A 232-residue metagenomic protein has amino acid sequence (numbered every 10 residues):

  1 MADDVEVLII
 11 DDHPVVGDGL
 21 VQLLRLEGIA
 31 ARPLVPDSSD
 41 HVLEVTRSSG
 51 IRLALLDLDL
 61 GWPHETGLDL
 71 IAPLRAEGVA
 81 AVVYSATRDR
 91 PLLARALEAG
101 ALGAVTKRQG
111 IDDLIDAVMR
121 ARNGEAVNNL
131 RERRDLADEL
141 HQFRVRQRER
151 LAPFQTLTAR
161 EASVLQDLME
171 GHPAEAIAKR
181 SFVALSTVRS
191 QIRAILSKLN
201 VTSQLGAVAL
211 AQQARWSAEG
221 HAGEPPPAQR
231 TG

Functional and structural regions predicted by a protein language model:
D3-V16, L20-L24, L157: Conserved acidic segment of CheY-like receiver
I29-S39, V45, V201: Short hydrophobic/Thr-rich beta-strand motif most characteristic of the beta2 strand and flanking loop of CheY-like
E65-V79: Short amphipathic alpha-helix used as the core "switch/output" element in two-component signaling
L93-L97, T106-Q155, A159, W216: Short, flexible helix-to-coil linker/hinge segments that flank and couple to helix-turn-helix
G171-G206, L210: Recognition helix of helix-turn-helix DNA-binding domains
L196-G232: Basic, Lys/Arg-enriched C-terminal extension of HTH/homeodomain DNA-binding domains
